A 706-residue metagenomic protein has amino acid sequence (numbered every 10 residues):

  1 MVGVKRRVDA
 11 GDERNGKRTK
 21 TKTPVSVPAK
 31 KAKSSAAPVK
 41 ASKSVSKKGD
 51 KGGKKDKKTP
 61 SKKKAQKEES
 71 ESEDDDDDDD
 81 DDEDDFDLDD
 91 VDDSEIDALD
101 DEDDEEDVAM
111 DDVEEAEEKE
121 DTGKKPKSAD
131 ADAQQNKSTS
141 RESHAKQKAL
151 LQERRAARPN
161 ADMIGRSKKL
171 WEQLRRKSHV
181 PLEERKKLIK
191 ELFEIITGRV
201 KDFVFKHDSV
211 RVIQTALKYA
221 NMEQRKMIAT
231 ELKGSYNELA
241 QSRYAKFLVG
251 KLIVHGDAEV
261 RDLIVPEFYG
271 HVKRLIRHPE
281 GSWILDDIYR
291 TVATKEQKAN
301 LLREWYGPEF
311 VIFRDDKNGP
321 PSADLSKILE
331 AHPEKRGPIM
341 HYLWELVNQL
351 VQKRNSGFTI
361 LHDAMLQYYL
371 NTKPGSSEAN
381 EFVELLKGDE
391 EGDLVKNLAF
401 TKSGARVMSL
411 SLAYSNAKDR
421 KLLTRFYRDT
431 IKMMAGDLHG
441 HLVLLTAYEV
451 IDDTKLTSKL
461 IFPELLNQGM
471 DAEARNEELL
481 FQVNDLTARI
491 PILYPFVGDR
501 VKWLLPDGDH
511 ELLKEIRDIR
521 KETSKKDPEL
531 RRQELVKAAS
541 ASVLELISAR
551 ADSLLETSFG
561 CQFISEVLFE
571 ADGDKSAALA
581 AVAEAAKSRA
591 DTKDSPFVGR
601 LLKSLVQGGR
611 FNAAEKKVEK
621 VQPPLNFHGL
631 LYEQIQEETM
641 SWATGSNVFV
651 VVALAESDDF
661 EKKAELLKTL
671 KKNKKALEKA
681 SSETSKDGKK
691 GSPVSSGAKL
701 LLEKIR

Functional and structural regions predicted by a protein language model:
V2-R706: Eukaryotic gene-expression regulator signature that favors modular helical reader/repeat domains and their
